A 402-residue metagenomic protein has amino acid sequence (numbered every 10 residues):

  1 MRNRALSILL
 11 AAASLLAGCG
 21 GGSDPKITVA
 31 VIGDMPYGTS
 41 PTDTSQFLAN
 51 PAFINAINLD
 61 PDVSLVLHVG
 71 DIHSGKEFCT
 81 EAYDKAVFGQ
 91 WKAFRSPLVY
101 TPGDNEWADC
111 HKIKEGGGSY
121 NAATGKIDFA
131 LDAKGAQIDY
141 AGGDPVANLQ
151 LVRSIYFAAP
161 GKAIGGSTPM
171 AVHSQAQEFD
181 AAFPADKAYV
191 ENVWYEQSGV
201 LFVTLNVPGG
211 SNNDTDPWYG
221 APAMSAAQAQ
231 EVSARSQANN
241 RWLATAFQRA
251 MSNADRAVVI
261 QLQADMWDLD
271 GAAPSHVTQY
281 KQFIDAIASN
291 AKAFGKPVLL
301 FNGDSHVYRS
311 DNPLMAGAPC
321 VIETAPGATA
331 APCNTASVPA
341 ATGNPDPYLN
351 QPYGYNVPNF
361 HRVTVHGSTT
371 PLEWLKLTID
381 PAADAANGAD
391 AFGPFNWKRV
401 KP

Functional and structural regions predicted by a protein language model:
M1-I8: Bacterial N-terminal signal peptides that target proteins for export
L16-G18: C-terminal motif of bacterial Sec signal peptides marking the signal peptidase cleavage site
G22-Y83, D255: N-terminal active-site segment of His-dependent metallophosphoesterases
T28-G33, S64-S74, P97-P102, E106-D109 (+6 more regions): Structural recognition of the beta-strand scaffold that forms the well-ordered cores of secreted hydrolase catalytic
G38-S40, S74-K76, N105-H111, S211-T215 (+2 more regions): Active-site environment of divalent metal-dependent phosphoester hydrolases
N55-L65, E196, V203, Y219-L314: His/acidic metal-ligating clusters that form di-metal
F78, A82-A234, A316-I379: Extended active-site neighborhood of metal-dependent phosphoesterases/phosphodiesterases
H361, T369-P402: A short C-terminal boundary segment appended to hydrolase-like catalytic domains
